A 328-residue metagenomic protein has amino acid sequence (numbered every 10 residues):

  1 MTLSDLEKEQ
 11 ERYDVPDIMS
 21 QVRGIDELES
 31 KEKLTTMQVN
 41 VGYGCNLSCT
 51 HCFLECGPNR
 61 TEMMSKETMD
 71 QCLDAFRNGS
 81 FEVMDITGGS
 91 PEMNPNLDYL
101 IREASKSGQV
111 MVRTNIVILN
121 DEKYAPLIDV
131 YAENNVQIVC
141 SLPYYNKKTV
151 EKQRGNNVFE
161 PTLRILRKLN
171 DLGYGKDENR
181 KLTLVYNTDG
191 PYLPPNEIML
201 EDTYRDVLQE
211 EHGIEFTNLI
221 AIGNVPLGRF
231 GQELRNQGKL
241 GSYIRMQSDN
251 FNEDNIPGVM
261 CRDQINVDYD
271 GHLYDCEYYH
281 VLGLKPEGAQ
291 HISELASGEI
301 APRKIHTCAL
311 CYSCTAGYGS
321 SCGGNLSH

Functional and structural regions predicted by a protein language model:
M1-E27, K304-H328: Radical SAM enzyme core and accessory elements
L3-G88, E92-E103: Conserved alpha-helical substructure of the radical SAM core
E29, E253-P257, P302-I305: Short Gly/Pro-enriched turn/cap motifs at secondary-structure boundaries
T36, C56-M64, G79-N94, A104-K123 (+2 more regions): Core AdoMet radical
S48, S80, N134-N135, E178-K181 (+2 more regions): Short loop/turn motifs at secondary-structure junctions
K147-C261: Radical SAM enzyme [4Fe-4S]-AdoMet core and its adjacent flexible, acidic and glycine-rich loops/tails across
S248-H280: C-terminal accessory regions of radical SAM enzymes
H272-H328: Flexible mid-to-C-terminal extensions adjoining Fe-S/redox cofactors in radical SAM and related proteins
